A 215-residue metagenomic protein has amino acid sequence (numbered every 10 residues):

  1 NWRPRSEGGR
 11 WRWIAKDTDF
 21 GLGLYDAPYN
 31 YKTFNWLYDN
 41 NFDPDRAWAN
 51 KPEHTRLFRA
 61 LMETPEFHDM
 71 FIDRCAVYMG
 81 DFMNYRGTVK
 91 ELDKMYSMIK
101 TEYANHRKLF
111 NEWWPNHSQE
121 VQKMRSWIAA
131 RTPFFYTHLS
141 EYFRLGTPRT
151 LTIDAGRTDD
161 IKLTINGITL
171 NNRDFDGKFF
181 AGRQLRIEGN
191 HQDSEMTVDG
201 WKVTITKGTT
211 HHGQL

Functional and structural regions predicted by a protein language model:
N1-D160, T164: Middle-to-C-terminal accessory/interaction subdomains
G23, N172, S194-M196, H212: Intrinsically disordered, low-complexity acidic/polar segments
R107, L185-V203: Surface-exposed interfaces of beta-sheet-rich extracellular modules
F143-L145, A155-R157, F179, N190 (+1 more regions): A generic structural signal for short, solvent-exposed coil/turn residues that cap or connect secondary-structure
D160-T169, D193-W201: Change to "...patches in solvent-exposed regions of secreted, membrane-anchored, or virion-exposed structural
N166-D193, G208: Extracellular modular ligand-binding repeats in secreted and cell-surface proteins
K202-L215: Conserved "repeat-terminator" motif of extracellular CCP/Sushi domains
